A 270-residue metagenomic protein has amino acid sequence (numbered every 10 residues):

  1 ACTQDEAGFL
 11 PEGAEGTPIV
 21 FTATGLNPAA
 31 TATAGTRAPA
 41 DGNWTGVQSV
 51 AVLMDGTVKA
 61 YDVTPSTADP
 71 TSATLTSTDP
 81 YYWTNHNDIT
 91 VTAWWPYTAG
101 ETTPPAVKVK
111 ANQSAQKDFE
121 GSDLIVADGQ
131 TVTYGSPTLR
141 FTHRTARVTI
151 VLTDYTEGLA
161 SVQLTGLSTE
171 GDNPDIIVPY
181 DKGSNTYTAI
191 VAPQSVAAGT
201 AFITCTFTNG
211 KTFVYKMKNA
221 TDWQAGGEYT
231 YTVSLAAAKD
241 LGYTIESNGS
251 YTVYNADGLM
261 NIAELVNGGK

Functional and structural regions predicted by a protein language model:
C2-D240, T252-Y254, L259-I262: Sec-type signal peptide cleavage vicinity
D240-S247: Short, contiguous pre-domain boundary segments
I262-K270: Extracellular beta-strand-rich solenoid/capping regions of secreted or surface-exposed proteins that bind or remodel
